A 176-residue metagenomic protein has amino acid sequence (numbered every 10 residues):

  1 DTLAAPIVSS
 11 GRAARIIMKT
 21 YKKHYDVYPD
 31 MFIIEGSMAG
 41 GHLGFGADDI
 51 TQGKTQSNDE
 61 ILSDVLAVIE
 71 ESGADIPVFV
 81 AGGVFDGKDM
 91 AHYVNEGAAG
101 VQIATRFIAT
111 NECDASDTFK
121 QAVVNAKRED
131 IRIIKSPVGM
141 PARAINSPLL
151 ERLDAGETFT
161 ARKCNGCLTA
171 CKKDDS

Functional and structural regions predicted by a protein language model:
D1-D48: Conserved alpha/beta-domain cores
D1-R12, I69-A81: Short beta-strand/loop segments at the ligand-binding rim of alpha/beta enzyme cores
S37-F79, F85-S176: Conserved active-site-proximal phosphate/metal-binding subdomains
